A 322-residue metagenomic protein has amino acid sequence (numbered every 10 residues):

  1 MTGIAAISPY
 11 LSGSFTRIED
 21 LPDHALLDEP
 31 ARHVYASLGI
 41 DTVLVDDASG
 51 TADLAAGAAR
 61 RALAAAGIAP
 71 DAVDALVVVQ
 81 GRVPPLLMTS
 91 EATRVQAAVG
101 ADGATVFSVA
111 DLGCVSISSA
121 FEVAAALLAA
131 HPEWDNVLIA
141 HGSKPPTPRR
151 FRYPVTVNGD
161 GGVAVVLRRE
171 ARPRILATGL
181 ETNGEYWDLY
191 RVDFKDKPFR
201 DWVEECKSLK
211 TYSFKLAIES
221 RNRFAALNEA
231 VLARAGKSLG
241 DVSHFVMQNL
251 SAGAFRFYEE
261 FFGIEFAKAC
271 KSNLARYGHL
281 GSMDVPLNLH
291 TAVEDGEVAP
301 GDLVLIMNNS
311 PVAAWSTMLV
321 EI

Functional and structural regions predicted by a protein language model:
M1-A48, F151-I218, A226, I322: Condensing-enzyme catalytic core mediating Claisen C-C bond formation in acyl metabolism
I4, V34, A62, V73-L76 (+5 more regions): Buried hydrophobic positions in well-ordered alpha/beta secondary-structure cores of metabolic enzymes
A56, R82-P84, T89, A97 (+4 more regions): Claisen-condensing/thiolase-fold acyl-transfer catalytic domains that form or cleave C-C bonds in fatty acid
A58-D74, A226-S243, A292-V293, E297: Phosphate/pyrophosphate-binding loops at sites that engage ATP/ADP/AMP, CoA/4′-phosphopantetheine, polyphosphate
A66, P70-V83, A92: Membrane helical hairpin/interfacial module
A69-A75, G103-T105, D135-N136, L239-S243 (+2 more regions): Short acidic capping loops at alpha-helix termini that bridge into adjacent secondary structure
A110, V137-S143, L167, I306-N309: Short beta-strand segments
A129-G162: Flexible, glycine-rich active-site loops centered on histidine and acidic residues that chelate a metal or position
